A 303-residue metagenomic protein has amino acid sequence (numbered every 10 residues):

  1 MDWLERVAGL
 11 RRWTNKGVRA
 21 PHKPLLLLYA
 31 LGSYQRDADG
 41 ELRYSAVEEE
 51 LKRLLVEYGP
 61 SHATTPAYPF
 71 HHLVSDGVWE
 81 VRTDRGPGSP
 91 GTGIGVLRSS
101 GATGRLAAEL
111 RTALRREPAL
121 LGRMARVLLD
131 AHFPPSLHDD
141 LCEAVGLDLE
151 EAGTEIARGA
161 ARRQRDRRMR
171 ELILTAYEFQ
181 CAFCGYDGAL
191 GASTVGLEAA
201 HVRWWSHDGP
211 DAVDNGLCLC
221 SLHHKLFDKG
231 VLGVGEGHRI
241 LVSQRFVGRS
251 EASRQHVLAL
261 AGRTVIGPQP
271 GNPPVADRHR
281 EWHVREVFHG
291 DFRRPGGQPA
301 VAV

Functional and structural regions predicted by a protein language model:
D2-G153, R293-G297, V301-V303: Short helix-coil boundary/hinge micro-motifs
P21-L25, Y29, A46, Q164 (+6 more regions): Short, well-structured alpha-helical interface segments that form or flank functional binding sites
S33-R36, D187, L222: Active-site catalytic microenvironments for nucleophilic, acid-base chemistry
E80, A182, R239-L241: General beta-strand recognition
M124-A189, V202-D214: Short, charged surface segments at domain edges that flank catalytic/cofactor-binding sites
Q164, A189, S193-V303: A detector for short metal-coordination/catalytic motifs
